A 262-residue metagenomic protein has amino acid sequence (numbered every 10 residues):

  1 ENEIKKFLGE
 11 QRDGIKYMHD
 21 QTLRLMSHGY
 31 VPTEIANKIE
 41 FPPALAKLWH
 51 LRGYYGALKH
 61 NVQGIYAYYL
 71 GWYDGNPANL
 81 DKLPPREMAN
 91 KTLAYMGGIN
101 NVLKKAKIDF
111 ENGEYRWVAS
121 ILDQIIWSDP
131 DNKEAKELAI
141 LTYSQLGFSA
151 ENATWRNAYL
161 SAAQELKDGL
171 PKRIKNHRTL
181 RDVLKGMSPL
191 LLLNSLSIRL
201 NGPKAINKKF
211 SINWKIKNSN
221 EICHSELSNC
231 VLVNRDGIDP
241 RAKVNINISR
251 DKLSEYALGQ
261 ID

Functional and structural regions predicted by a protein language model:
E1-E34, K38-N76, L138, T142-Q145: Divalent-metal (often Zn2+) His-rich catalytic cores of metallo-beta-lactamase-fold enzymes
K5, G9, G56, L93 (+2 more regions): Charge-dense, low-complexity intrinsically disordered segments
L8-D13, T22, Y95, D239-K243 (+1 more regions): A short, ordered amphipathic alpha-helix with a cationic face
E10, A78-N101: TPR-adjacent "capping" and linker segments in tetratricopeptide-repeat scaffold/adaptor proteins
D13-M18, A94-K105, W117, E134 (+1 more regions): Alpha-helix N-cap/N′ positions at the starts of helices
E34, D74-P77, D81, Q164-K167 (+1 more regions): Structured alpha-helical bundle/scaffold domains in large eukaryotic membrane-trafficking regulators
Y54, G97-G98, D131, L138: Structural signature of alpha-solenoid helical repeat junctions
K105-I108, N112-S120, Q124-W127, D131-K136 (+1 more regions): Feature captures hydrophobic
